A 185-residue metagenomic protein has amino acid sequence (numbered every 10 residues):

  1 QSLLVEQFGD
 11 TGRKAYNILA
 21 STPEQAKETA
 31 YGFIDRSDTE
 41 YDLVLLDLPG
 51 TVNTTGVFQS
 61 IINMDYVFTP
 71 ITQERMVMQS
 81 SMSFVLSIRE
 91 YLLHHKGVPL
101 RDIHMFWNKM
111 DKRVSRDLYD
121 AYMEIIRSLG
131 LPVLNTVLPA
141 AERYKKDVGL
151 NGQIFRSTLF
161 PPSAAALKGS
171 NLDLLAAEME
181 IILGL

Functional and structural regions predicted by a protein language model:
Q1-K14: N-terminal phosphate/diphosphate-binding loop that engages ATP/GTP or pyrophosphate donors across diverse enzyme folds
R36-V57: Switch II (G3) loop of P-loop NTPases
L46, T69, M105-W107: Structural beta-sheet core signal
T55-R75: Inter-motif core of Ras-like GTPase G domains
S81-G97: Conserved C-terminal guanine-recognition region of P-loop GTPase G domains, centered on the G4
D111-F155: Beta-strand-loop-alpha "switch" segments that mediate conformational coupling across diverse proteins
K146-D173: C-terminal boundary of histidine-terminating zinc-finger modules
